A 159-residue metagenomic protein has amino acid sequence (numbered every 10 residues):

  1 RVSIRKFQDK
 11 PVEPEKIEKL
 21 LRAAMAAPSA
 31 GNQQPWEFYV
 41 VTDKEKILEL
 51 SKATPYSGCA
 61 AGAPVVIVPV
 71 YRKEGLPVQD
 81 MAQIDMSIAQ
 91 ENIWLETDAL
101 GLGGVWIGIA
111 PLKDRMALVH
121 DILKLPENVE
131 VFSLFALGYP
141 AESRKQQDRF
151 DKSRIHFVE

Functional and structural regions predicted by a protein language model:
R1-E159: Acidic, surface-exposed loops and disordered segments
